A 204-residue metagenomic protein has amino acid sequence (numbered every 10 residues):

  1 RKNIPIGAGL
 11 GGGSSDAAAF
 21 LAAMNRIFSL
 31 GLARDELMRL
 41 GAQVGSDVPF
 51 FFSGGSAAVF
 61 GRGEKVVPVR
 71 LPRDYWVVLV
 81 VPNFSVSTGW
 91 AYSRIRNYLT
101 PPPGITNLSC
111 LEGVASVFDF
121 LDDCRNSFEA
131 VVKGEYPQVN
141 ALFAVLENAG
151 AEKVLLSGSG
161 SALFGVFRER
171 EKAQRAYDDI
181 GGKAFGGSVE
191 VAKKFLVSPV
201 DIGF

Functional and structural regions predicted by a protein language model:
R1-G11, G150-V154: Short pre-catalytic strand/loop immediately N-terminal to key active-site residues, enriched for Gly-Thr
P5-G7, A58, V86-S87, A162-F164: Short, active-site-adjacent cap segments at secondary-structure transitions
A8-E36: DPxDG-like acidic metal-binding loop motif
F51-S53, A57-K153, R168-Q174, D178-G181 (+1 more regions): Conserved, helical-rich catalytic subdomain that frames metal- and/or nucleotide-binding sites in enzyme alpha/beta
S157-R170: N-terminal pre-core extensions flanking Radical SAM catalytic domains
